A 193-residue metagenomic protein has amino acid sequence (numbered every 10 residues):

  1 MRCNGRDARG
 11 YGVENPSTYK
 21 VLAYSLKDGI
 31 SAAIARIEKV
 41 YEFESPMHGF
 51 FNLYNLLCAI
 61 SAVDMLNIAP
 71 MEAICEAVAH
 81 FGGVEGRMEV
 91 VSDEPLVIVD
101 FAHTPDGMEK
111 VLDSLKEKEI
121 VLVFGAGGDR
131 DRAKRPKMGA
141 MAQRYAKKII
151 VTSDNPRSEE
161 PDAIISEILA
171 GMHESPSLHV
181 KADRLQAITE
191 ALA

Functional and structural regions predicted by a protein language model:
M1-E42, V84-R87: Extended acidic/charged loop-beta regions that coordinate divalent cations and stabilize anionic phosphate/carboxylate
M1-R2, T18, R130-A133, R157-D162: Short, charged/polar "capping" segments at the starts of alpha-helices and the immediately preceding loops
A8-G10, V21, V97, E117 (+1 more regions): Conserved beta-strand scaffold positions in the cores of enzyme catalytic domains, especially in NTP/NDP-utilizing
G12, S92, K181-D183: Short loop/edge segments at beta-strand edges and connector loops that shape dinucleotide/nucleotide cofactor-binding
V13, G127, D154-P156: Short, ordered loop/turn segments at secondary-structure junctions
K20-L22, H48, E159: N-terminal leader/targeting and accessory segments in enzymes
E38-K148, A170: Nucleotide phosphate-binding/pyrophosphate-handling subdomain across enzymes that bind or process nucleotide phosphates
M138-A193: C-terminal helical cap/extension that packs against the catalytic core of soluble nucleotide-cofactor enzymes
